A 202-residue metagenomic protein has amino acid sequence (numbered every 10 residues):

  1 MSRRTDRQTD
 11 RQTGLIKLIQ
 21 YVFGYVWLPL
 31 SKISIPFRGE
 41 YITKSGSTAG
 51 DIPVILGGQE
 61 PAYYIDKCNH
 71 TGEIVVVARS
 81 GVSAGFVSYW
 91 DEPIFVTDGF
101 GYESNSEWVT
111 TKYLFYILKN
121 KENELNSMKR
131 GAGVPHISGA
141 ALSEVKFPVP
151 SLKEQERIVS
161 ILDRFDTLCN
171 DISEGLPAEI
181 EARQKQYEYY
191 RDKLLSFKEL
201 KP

Functional and structural regions predicted by a protein language model:
M1-P202: Charged, alpha-helix-forming regions
